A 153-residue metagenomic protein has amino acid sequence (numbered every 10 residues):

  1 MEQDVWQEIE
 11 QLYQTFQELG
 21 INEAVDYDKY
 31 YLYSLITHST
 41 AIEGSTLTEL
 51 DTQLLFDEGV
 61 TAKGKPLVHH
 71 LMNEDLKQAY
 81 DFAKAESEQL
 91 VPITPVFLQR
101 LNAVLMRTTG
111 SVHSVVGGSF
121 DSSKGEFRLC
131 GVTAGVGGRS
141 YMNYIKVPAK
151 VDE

Functional and structural regions predicted by a protein language model:
M1-E153: FIC/Doc superfamily catalytic core
